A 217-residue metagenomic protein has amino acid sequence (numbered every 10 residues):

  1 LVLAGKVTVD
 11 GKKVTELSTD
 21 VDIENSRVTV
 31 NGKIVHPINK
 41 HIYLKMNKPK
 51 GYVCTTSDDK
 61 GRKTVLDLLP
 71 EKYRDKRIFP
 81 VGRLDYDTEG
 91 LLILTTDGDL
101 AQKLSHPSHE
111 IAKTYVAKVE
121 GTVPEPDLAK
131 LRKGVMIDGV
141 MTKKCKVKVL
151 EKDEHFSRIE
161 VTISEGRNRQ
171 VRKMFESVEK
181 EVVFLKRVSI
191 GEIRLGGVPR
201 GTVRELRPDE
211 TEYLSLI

Functional and structural regions predicted by a protein language model:
L1-I217: Basic, flexible Lys/Arg- and Gly-enriched helix-loop patches that mediate nucleic-acid binding at interfaces with rRNA
